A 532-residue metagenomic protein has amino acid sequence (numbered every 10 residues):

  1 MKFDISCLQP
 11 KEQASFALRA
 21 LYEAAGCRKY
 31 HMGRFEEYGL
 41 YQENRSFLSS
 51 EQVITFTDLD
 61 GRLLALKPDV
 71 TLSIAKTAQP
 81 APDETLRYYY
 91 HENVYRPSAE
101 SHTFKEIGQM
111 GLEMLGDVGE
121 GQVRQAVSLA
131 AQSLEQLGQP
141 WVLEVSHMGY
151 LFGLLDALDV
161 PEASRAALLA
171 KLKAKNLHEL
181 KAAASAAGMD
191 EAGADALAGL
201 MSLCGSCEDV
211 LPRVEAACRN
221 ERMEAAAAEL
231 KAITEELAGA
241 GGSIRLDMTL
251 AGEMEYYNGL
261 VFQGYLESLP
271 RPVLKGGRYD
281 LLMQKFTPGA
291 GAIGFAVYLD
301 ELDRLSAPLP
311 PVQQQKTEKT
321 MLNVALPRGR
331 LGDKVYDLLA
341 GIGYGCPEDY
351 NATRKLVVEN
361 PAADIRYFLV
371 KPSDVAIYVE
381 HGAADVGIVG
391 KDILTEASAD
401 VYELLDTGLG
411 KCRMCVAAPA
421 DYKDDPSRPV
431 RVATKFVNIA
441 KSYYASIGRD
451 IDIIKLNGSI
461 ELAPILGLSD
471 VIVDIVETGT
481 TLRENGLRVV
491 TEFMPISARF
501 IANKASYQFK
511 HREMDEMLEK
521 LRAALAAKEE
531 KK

Functional and structural regions predicted by a protein language model:
C7-A25, E36-E37, D69-P82, Y89-Q139 (+1 more regions): Positively charged, Gly/Ser-enriched RNA/tRNA-binding surfaces
E12-G33, G329-E348: Intrinsically disordered, low-complexity, positively charged segments
R34-L64, M414: Polyanion/phosphate-binding surface patch
Q52-S101, V375, E380-V389: Glycine-rich, N-terminal phosphate-binding loop and its surrounding beta-alpha-beta segment
D60-R62, M114-E120, S506: A generic structural motif
E106-M110, S146-G153: Short, conserved phosphate-binding/catalytic loop or strand-edge motifs used in phosphoryl-/nucleotidyl-transfer
L151-G242, E477, G486-R488, K510-K531: Long, charged alpha-helical interface segments
T317-K532: Domain-level signature for soluble enzymes in the chorismate/prephenate branch of the shikimate pathway
